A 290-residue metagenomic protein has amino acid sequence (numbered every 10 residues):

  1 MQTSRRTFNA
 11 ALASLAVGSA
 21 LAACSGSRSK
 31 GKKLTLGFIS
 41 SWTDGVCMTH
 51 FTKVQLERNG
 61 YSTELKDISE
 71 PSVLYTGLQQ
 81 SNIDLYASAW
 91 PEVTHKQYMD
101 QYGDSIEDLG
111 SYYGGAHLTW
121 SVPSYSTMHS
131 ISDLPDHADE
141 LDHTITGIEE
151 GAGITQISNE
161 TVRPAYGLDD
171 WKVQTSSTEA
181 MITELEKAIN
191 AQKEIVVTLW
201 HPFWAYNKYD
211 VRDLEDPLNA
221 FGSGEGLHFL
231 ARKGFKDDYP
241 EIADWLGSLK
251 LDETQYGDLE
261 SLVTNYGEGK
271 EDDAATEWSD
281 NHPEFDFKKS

Functional and structural regions predicted by a protein language model:
M1-A16: N-terminal secretory signal peptides and thylakoid transit peptides that target proteins across membranes
A22-A23: C-terminal motif of bacterial Sec signal peptides marking the signal peptidase cleavage site
G31-T43, T63-K66, D142-T146, L246: Short, well-ordered beta-strand elements
W42, L65-T76, V173-E184: Short helix-initiation/N-cap motifs at beta->coil->alpha
F51-N59, A138-V173: Ligand-binding cleft/hinge of the Venus flytrap
K96-L109, Q192, A205-P217: Ligand-binding "clamshell"
D104-G151: A conserved helix-loop-strand patch within extracytoplasmic ligand-binding domains of the periplasmic binding
H117-T127, E225-Y239, W245: A bilobed periplasmic-binding-protein/Venus flytrap-type ligand-binding module shared by bacterial periplasmic
